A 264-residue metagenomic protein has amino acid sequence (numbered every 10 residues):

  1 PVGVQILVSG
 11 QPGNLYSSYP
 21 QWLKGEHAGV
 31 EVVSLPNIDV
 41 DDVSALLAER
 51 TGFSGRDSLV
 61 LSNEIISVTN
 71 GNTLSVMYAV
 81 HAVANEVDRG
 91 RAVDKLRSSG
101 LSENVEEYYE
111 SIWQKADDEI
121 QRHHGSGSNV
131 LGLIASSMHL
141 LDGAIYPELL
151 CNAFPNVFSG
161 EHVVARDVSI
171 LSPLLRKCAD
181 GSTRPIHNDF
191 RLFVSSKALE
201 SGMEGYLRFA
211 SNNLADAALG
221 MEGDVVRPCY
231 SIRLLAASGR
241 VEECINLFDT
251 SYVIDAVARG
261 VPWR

Functional and structural regions predicted by a protein language model:
V2-W22: Sensor-1/coupling segment of RecA-like P-loop NTPase cores
P12-L15, S58-E103, S128-E148, S172-D189 (+1 more regions): Amphipathic alpha-helical "lid/sensor" segments that cap RecA-like P-loop NTPase cores
L15-S67, K115-H123, P155-F158: Helix-loop-helix "sensor" segment of P-loop NTPases
V32-V60, Y78, L101-Q114, R191-G202 (+1 more regions): Conserved small helical "lid"/interfacial subdomain of P-loop NTPases
R50-F53, G132-L140, C151-N156, G220: The Skp1-binding helix-loop-helix core of N-terminal F-box domains in SCF E3 ubiquitin ligase adaptors
G143-P228, L235, T250-R264: C-terminal leucine-rich, beta-strand-based interaction scaffolds used for sensing/assembly
S231, V241-L247: Solenoid-repeat scaffolds in large eukaryotic assemblies
